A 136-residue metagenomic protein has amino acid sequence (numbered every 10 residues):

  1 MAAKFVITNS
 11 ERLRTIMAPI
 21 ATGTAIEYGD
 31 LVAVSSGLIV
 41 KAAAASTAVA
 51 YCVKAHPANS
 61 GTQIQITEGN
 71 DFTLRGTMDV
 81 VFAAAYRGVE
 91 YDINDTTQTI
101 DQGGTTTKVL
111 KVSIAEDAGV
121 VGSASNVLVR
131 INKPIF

Functional and structural regions predicted by a protein language model:
M1-F136: Surface-exposed, low-hydrophobicity beta-strand/loop segments enriched in small/polar/acidic residues
